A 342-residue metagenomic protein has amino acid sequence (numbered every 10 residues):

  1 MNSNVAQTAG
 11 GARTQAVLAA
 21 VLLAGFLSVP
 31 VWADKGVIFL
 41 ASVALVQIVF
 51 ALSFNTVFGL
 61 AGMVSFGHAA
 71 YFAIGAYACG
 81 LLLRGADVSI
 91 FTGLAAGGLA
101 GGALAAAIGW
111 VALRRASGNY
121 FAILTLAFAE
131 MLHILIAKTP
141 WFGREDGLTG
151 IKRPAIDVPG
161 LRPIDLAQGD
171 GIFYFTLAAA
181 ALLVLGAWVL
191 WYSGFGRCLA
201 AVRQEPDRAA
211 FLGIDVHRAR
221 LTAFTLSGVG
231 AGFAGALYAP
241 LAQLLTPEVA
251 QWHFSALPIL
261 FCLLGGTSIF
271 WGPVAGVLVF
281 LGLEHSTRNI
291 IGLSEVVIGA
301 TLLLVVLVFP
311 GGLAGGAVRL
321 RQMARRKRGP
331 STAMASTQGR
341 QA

Functional and structural regions predicted by a protein language model:
N2-A342: Transmembrane alpha-helices and adjacent helix-loop boundaries
